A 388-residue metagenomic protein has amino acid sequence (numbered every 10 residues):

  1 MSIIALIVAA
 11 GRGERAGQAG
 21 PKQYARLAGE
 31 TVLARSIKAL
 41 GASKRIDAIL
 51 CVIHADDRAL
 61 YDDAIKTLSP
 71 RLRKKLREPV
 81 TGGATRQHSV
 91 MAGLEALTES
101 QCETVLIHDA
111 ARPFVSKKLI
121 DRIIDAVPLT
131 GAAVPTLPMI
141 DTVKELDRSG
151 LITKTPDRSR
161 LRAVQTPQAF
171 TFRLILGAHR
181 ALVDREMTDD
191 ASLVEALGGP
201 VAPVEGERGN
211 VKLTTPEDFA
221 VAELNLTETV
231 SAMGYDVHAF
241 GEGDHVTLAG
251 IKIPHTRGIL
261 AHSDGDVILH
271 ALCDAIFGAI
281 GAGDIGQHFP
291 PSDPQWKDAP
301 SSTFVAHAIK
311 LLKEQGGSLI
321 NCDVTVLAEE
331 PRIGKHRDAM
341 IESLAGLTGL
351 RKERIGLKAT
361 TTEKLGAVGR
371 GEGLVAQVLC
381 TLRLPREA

Functional and structural regions predicted by a protein language model:
M1-A59: N-terminal glycine-rich phosphate-binding loop and ensuing alpha1 helix
A34-C102: Conserved N-terminal catalytic core of the sugar/cofactor nucleotidyltransferase
D63, F114-V204: Conserved core of the sugar-phosphate nucleotidyltransferase
V105-L106: Short aromatic/hydrophobic "clamp" motif used to bind/position activated sugar donors
A110-A111, I268, L272, I276 (+1 more regions): Active-site His/Glu-centered metal-binding helix of metallohydrolases
G278-S318: Glycine- and Gly-Pro-enriched alpha-helical subdomains that act as flexible, kink-prone "lid/hinge" or packing modules
D323-R332, H336-V368: Short, conserved loop-to-beta-strand elements that form functional interface hotspots
V368-A388: C-terminal edge-of-domain segments
